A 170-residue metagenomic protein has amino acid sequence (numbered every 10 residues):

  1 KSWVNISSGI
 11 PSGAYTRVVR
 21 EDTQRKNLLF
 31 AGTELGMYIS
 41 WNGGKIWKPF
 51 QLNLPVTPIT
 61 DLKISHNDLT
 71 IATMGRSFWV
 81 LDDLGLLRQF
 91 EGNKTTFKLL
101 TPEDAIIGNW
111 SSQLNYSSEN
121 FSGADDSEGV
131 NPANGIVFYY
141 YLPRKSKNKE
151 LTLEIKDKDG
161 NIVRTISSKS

Functional and structural regions predicted by a protein language model:
K1-D126, A133-Y139: Beta-propeller blade termini and top-face loops
G44, D157, K169: A short beta-strand motif that forms part of the nucleic acid-binding face of small beta-barrel RNA-binding folds
P55-P58, N161-S170: Solvent-exposed beta-strand/loop surfaces of large extracellular or lumenal domains
V130-N134, K145-K147: Solvent-exposed loop and beta-edge segments used for protein-protein assembly and interaction
F138-Y139, S146-I166: Beta-strand-rich binding/interaction modules
